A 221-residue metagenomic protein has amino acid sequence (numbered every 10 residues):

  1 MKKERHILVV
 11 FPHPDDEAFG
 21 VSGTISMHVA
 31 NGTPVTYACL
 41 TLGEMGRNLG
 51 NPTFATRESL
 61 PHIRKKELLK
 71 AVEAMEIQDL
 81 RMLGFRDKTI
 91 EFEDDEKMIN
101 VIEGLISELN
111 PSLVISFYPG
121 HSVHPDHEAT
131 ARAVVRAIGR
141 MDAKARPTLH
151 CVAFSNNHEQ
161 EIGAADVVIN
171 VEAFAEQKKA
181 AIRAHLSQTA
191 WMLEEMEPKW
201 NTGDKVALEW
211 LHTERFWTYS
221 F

Functional and structural regions predicted by a protein language model:
M1-L109, G139-A145: Active-site rim/loop-helix segments in enzyme catalytic domains that contact anionic ligands
M1-L8, D79, K88, F92-F221: Metal-dependent de-N-acetylase/amidase catalytic core
